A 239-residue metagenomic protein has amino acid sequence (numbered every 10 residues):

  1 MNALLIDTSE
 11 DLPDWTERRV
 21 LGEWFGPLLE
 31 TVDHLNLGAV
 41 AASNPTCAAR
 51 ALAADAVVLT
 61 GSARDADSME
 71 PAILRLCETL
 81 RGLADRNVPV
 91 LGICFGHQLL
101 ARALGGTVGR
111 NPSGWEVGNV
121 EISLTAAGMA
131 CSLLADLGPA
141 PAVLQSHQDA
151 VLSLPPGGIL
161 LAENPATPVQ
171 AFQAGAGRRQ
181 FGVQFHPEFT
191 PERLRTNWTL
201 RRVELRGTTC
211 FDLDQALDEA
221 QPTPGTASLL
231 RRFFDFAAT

Functional and structural regions predicted by a protein language model:
M1-R86, T208-T239: N-terminal beta1-alpha1 cap of cysteine-dependent amidohydrolase-like domains
N2-D11, P27, T79, L124-T239: Amide-donor transfer/coupling interface in amidating biosynthetic enzymes
W15-T16, S68-E70, A101-A103, P155 (+2 more regions): Short glycine-/acidic-enriched loop or helix-start segments at secondary-structure transitions that form or flank
V20-E23, I73-C77, V108-G109, L161-A162 (+1 more regions): Glycine-rich, phosphate-binding/catalytic loops in enzymes
L35-A42, N111, S146, E163: Conserved beta-strand termini and adjacent loop/short-helix elements that scaffold enzyme active sites in alpha/beta
A39-T46, E116-V117, L152, P168-V169: A short acidic, often aromatic-flanked loop/helix-cap motif at beta-alpha or helix-coil junctions that lines enzyme
A48-L52, L99-A101, L152-P155, F172-A174: Short loop/helix-cap segments at secondary-structure boundaries that form the rim of catalytic
T60-G128: Cysteine-nucleophile active-site neighborhood
